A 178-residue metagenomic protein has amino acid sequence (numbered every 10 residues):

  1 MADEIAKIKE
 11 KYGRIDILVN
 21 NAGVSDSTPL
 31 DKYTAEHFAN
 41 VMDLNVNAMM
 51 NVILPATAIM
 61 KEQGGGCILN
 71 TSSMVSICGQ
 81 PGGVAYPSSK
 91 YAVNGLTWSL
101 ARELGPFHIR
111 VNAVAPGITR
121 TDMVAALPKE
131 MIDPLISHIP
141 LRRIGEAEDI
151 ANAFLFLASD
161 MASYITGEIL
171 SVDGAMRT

Functional and structural regions predicted by a protein language model:
T28-D31, C78-V84, P106-F107, R142 (+1 more regions): Active-site loop immediately N-terminal to the catalytic Tyr-X3-Lys motif of short-chain dehydrogenase/reductase
P29-L30, H37-A39, V124, L135: Substrate-binding pocket helix/loop in short-chain dehydrogenase/reductase
Y33-A39, D43, K129-I132: Short, well-ordered secondary-structure patches that form non-catalytic structural/interaction elements within domains
I53, S89, T97: Active-site helix of classical SDR
A58, R102-P106, S163: Alpha-helical segment proximal to the catalytic Tyr-Lys
S73: Residue(s) in the substrate-gating loop at a strand-loop-helix junction that position the organic substrate next
A113, I136-M161, I165, V172-G174: C-terminal helical subdomain
